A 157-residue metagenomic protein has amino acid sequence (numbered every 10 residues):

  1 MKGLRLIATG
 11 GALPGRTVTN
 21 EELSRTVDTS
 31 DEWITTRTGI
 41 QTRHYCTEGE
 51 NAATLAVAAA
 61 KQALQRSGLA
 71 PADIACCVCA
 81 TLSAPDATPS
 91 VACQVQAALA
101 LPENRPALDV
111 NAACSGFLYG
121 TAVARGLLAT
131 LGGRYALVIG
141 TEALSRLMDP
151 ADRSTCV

Functional and structural regions predicted by a protein language model:
M1-A75, A97-L99: Conserved "HGTGT" condensation-loop signature of ketosynthase/thiolase-family condensing enzymes that catalyze
R5, V78, D109: Conserved beta-strand segments that form the floor/walls of ligand-binding pockets within enzyme and binding domains
I7-T9, A80, I139: Short hydrophobic segments within beta-strands
R25, Q65-P71, P85-V157: Acyl-thioester C-C bond-transforming condensing/cleaving domain
T38-A58, S83, L108-S115, R153-V157: Active-site pocket-shaping loop/turn-to-helix segments
A75-L82: Short glycine-rich or small-residue beta-strand-to-loop segments that form or flank ligand, phosphate, metal/Fe-S
